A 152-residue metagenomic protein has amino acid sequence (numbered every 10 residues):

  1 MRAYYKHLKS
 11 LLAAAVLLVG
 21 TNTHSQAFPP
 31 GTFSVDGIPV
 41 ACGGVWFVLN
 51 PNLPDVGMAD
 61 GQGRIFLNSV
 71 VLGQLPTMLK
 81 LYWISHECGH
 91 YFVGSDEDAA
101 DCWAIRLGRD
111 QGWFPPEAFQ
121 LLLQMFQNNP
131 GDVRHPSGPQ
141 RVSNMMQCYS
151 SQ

Functional and structural regions predicted by a protein language model:
R2-L12: Bacterial N-terminal signal peptides that target proteins for export
G20-N22: N-terminal signal peptide c-region/cleavage motif recognized by signal peptidases
H24-G61: Auxiliary, metal-adjacent structural segments of Zn-dependent hydrolase domains
V48-T77, C88-Y91: Active-site scaffold of zinc-dependent metalloenzymes
Y82-Y91, D101: Active-site recognition of the HExxH zinc-binding catalytic motif
S95-Q111: An active-site-proximal "capping" alpha-helix that borders the catalytic cofactor pocket
W113-Q152: Long, well-structured alpha-helical subdomains associated with metal-dependent extracellular/ecto-lumenal hydrolases
